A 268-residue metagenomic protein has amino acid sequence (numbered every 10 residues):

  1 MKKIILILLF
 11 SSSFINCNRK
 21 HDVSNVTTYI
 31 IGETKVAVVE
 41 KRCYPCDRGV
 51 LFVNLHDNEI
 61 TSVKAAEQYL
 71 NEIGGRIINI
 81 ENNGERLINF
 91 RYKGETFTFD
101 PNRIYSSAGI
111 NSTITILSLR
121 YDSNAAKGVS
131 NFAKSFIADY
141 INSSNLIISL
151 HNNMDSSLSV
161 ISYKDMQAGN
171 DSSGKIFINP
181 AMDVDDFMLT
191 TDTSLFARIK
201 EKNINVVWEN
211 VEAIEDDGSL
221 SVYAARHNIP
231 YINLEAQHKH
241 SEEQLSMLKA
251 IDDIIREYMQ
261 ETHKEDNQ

Functional and structural regions predicted by a protein language model:
I4-S13: Sec-dependent N-terminal signal peptides
N18-N267: Structured catalytic-domain cores with a bias toward divalent-metal coordination
